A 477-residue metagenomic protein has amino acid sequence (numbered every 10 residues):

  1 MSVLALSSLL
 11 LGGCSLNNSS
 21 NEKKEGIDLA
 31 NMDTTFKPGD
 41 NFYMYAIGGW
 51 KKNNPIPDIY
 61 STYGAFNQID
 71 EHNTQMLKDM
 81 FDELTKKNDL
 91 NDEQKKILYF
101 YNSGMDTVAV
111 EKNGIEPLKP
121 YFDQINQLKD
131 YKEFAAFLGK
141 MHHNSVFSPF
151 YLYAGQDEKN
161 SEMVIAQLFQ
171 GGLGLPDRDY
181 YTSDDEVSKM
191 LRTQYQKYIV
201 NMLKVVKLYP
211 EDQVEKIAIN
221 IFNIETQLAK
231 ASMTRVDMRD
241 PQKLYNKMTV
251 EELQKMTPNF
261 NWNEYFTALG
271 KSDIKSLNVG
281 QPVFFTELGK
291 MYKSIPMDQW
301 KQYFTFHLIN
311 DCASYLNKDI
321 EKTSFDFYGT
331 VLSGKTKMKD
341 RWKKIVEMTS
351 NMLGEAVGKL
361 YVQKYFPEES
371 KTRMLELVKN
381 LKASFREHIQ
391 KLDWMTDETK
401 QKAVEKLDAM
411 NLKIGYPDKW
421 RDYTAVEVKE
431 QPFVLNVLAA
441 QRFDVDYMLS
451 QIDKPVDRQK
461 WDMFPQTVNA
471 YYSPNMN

Functional and structural regions predicted by a protein language model:
S2-L9: Bacterial N-terminal signal peptides
L11-G13: C-terminal motif of bacterial Sec signal peptides marking the signal peptidase cleavage site
S15-E25: Bacterial Sec signal peptide processing site at the extreme N-terminus
N31-K52, D185-K204, M395-D397: Hydrophobic/aromatic-rich, well-ordered segments within soluble, folded domains that form packed cores
K37-D40, Y45-A109: Active-site-surrounding "flap" and adjacent substrate/cofactor-binding loops of secreted or lumenal enzymes, prototyped
W50-N53, L175, Q227-D237, A383 (+2 more regions): Secretory-pathway/luminal and periplasmic proteins that interact with or process carbohydrate-rich
D70, M256-N259, N278-P282, S350 (+2 more regions): Intrinsically disordered, low-complexity linker/terminal regions across diverse proteins
E83-T372: Noncatalytic, helix-rich "gating/capping" subdomain that lines the substrate-entry/channel surface of large enzyme
